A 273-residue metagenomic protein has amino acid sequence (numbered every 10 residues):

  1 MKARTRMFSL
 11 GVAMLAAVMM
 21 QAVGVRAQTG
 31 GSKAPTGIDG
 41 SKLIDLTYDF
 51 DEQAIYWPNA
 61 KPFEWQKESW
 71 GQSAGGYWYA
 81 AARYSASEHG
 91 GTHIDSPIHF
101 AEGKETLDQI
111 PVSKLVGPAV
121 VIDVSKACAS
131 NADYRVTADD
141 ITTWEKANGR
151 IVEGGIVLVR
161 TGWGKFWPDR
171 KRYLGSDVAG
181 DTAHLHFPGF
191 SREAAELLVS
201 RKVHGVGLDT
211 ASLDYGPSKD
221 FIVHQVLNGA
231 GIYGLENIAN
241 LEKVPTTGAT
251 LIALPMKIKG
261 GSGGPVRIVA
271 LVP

Functional and structural regions predicted by a protein language model:
M1-V12: Bacterial N-terminal signal peptides that target proteins for export
R6, M19, V25-R26: N-terminal start and proteolytic maturation junction detector
G11-Q21: Bacterial N-terminal signal peptides
G24-P273: Active-/binding-site microenvironments in catalytic and ligand-binding cores
